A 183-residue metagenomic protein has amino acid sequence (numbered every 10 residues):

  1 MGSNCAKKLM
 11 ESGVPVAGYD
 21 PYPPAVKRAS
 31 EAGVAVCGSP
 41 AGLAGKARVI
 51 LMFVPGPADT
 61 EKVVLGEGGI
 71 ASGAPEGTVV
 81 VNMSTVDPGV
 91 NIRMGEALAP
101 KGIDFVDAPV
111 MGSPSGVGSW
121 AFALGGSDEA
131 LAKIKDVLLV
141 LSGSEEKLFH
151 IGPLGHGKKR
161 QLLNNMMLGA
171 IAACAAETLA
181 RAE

Functional and structural regions predicted by a protein language model:
M1-F53, T78, P114, K147-F149: NAD(P)+-binding Rossmann beta1-loop-alpha1 motif at the extreme N-terminus of oxidoreductases
M10, S30, A99, S142 (+1 more regions): Anion (oxyanion) recognition and catalysis
P40-F105: Rossmann-fold NAD(P) dinucleotide-binding segment
T85-M166: Rossmann-fold dinucleotide-binding core
T178: Cationic-aromatic interfacial patches
